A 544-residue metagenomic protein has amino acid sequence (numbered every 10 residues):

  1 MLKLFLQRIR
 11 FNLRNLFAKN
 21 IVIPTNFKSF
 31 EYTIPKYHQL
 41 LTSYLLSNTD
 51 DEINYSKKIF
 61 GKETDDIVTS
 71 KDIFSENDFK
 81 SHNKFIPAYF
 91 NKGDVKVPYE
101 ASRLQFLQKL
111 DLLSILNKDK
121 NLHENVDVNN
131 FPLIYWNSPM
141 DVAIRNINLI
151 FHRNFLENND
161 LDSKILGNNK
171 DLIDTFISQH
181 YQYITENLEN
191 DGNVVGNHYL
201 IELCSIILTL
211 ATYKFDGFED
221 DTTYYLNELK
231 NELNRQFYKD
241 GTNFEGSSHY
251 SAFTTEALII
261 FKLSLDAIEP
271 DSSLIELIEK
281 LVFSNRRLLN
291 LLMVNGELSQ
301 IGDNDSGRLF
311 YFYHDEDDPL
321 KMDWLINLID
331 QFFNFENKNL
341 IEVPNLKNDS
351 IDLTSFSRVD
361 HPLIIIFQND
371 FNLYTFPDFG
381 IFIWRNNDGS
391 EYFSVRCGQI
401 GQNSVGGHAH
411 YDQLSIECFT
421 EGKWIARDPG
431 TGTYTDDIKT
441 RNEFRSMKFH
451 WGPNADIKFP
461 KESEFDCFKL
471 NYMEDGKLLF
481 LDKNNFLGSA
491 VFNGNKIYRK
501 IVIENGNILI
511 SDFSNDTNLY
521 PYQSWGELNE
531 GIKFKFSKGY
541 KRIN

Functional and structural regions predicted by a protein language model:
M1-K80: Extreme N-terminal leader/anchor segments
K80-N83, P87-V282: Aromatic-lined, polymer-binding surfaces characteristic of secreted/periplasmic polysaccharide-degrading enzymes
A88, F382, I416-C418, D512 (+1 more regions): Short polybasic amphipathic segments
Y99, V142, G406, H410 (+1 more regions): Short alpha-helix boundary/capping segments
A143, N304, Y311-H314, K347 (+2 more regions): CBM-like, beta-strand-rich accessory domains located in the C-terminal region of large, secreted polysaccharide-active
H180, N197-H198, Y250-S251, H408-Q413 (+2 more regions): Histidine-centered active-site/metal-ligand motif
H249-I425, L481-K483: Carbohydrate-active enzyme catalytic cores, enriched for enzymes that act on polyanionic acidic polysaccharides
G398, G430-T431: Residue-level structural signal for beta-strand termini and adjacent loop
